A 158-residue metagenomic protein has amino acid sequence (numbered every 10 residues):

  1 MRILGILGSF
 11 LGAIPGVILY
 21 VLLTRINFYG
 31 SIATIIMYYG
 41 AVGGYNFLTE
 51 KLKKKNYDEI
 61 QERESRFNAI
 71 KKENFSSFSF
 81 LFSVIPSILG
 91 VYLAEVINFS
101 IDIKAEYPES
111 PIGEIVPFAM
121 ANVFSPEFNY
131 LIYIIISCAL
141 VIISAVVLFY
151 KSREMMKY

Functional and structural regions predicted by a protein language model:
M1, L11, P15-G16, F47-Y57 (+2 more regions): Membrane-interface extramembranous regions at the lipid-water interface
I3-F10, I32, S77-L81, I134-I135: Hydrophobic alpha-helical transmembrane segments
L4, G8, G12, G16 (+4 more regions): Alpha-helical transmembrane segments in multi-pass membrane proteins
I18, Y39-G44, S144-V147: Transmembrane alpha-helix boundary/anchor motif
Y20-I32: Membrane-helix interface and helix-disruption motif detector
A33-Q61: Canonical alpha-helical transmembrane segments
R63-L81: Membrane-interface segments at loop-to-transmembrane junctions
E73, S77, P86-Y158: C-terminal binding/interaction regions
